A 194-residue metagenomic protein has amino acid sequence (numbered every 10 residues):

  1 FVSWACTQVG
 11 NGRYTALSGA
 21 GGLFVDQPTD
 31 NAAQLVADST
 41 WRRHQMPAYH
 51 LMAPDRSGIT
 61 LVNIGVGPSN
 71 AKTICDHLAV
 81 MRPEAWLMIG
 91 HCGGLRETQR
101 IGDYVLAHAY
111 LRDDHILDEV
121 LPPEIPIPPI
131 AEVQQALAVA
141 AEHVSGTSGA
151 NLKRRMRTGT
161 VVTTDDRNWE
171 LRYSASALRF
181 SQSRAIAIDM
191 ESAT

Functional and structural regions predicted by a protein language model:
F1-L87, H91-T194: Accessory terminal and edge-of-domain segments that mediate assembly/interaction and cofactor placement around
